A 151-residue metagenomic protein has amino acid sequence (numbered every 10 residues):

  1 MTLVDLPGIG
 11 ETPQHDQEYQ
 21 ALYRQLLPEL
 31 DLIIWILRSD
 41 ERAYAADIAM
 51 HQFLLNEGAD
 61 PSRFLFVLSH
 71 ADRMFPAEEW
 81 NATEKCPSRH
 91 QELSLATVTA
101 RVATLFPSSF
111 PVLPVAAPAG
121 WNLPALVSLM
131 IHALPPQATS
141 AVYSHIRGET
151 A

Functional and structural regions predicted by a protein language model:
M1-T2, R24-L30, N56-P61: Conserved catalytic network of the ASCE P-loop NTPase/AAA+ motor domain
M1-Y19: Switch II (G3) loop of P-loop NTPases
I9-T12, L27-M50, L65, A71-F75: Conserved Switch II/interswitch segment of TRAFAC-class P-loop GTPases
H15-L22, A46-A49, Q91-S94: Substrate-gripping "pore-loop 1 plus following alpha2 helix"
S62-L65, H70-A141: Canonical P-loop GTPase G-domain recognition
